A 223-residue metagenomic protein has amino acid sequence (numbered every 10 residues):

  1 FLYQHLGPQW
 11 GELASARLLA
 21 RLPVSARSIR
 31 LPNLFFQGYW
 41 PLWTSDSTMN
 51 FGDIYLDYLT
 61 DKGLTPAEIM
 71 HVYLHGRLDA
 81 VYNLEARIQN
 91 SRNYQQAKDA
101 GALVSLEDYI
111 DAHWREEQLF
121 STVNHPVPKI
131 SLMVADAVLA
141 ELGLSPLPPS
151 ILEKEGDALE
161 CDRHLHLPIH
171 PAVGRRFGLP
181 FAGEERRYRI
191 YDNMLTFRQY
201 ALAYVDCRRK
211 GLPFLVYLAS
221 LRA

Functional and structural regions predicted by a protein language model:
F1-A223: Extracellular glycan-modifying ectodomains
